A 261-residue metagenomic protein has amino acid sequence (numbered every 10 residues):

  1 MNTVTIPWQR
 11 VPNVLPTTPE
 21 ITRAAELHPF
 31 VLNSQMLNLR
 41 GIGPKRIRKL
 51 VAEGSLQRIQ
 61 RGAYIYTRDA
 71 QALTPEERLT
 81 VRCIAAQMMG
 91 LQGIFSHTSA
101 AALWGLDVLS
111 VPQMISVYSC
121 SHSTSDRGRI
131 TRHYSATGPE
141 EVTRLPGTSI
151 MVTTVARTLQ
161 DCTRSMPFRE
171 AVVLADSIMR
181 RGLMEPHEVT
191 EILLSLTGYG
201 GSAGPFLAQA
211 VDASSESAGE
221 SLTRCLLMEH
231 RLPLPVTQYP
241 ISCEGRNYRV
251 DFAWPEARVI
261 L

Functional and structural regions predicted by a protein language model:
M1-G200, V236: Short gly/ser-rich loop at a beta-strand->alpha-helix junction or flexible surface loop bordering the NTP-binding
M89-G90, L207-L222: A short, highly charged nucleic-acid-interacting micro-segment common to nuclease and nuclease-linked defense proteins
R157, E216-L222, M228-L232: Helix-start/capping segments and mature chain N-termini
L193-A213: Basic- and aromatic-lined ligand-binding clefts that recognize polyanionic substrates
L227, L261: Conserved hydrophobic/aromatic pocket- or pore-lining residues that grip, position, or stack substrates in active sites
R231-E244: A short acidic/basic microdomain associated with nuclease active sites
V250-I260: Active-site beta-strand-loop-beta-strand hairpin of nuclease catalytic cores that positions key catalytic residues
